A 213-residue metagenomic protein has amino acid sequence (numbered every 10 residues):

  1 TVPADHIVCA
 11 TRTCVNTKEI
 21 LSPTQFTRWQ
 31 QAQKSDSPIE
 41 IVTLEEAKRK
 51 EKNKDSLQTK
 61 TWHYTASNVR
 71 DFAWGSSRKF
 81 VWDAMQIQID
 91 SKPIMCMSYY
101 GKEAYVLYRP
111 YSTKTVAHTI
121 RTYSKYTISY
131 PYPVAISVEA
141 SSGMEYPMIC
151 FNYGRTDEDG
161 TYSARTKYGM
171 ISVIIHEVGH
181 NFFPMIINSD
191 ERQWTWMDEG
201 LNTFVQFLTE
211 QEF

Functional and structural regions predicted by a protein language model:
T1-I175, F204: Hydrophobic helix-coil surface modules that form long, contiguous segments used for peptide/substrate interaction
C9, V134, S189-D190, F213: Secondary-structure transition/capping residues
Y126, E212-F213: Solvent-exposed amphipathic alpha-helical surface segments
M144, I187-F204: Post-HEXXH active-site segment of zinc metalloproteases
V173, E177-M185, G200, F204: Catalytic glutamate of the conserved HExxH
V178-W194, E212: Catalytic Zn2+-binding segment of zinc metalloproteases
F204-Q211: Short glycine/serine- and small hydrophobic-enriched flexible loop segments
